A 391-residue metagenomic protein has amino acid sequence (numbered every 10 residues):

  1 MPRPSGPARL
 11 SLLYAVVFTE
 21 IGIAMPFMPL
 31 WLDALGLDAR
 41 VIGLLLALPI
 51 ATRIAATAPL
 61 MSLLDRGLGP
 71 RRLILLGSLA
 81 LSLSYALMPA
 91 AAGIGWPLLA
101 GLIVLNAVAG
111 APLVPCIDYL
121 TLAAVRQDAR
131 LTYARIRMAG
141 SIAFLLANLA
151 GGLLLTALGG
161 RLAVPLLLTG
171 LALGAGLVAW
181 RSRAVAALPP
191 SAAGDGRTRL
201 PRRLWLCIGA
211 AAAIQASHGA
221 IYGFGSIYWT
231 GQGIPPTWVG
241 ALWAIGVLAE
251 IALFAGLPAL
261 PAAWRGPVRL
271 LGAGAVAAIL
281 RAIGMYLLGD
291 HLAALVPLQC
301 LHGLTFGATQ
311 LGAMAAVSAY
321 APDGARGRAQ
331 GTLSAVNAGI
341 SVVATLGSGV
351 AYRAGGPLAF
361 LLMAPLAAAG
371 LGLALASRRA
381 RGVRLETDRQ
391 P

Functional and structural regions predicted by a protein language model:
P2-I50, L204-L242: Helix-loop boundary and gating motifs at the non-cytosolic
A15, G95-L113, A212, A294-A308: Hydrophobic core of transmembrane alpha-helices in multi-pass small-molecule transporters, especially MFS/SLC-type
A39-R40, Q127-A139, P236, A321-L333: Loop-to-transmembrane helix entry/capping segments in MFS-fold secondary transporters and related SLC/MFSD carriers
A55-G69, L155-T156, L253-G266, Y352: Helix-to-loop junctions at the C-terminal end of transmembrane segments in multipass secondary transporters
R72-A86, R269-G284: Structural signature of the two symmetry-related core transmembrane helices
V104-A139: Cytoplasmic helix-loop-helix junction between adjacent transmembrane helices in 12-TM secondary transporters
A163-W180, A359-A376: Symmetry-related core transmembrane helices of the 12-TM Major Facilitator Superfamily/SLC fold
G327-A354: A late C-terminal transmembrane helix in Major Facilitator Superfamily
